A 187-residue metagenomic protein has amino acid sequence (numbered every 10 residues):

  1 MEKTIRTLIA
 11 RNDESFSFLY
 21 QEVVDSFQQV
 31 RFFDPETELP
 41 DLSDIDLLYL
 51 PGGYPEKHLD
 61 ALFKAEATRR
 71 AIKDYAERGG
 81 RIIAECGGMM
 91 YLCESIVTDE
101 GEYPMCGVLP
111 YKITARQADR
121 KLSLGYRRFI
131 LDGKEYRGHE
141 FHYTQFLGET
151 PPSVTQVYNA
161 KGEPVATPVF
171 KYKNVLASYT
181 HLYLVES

Functional and structural regions predicted by a protein language model:
M1-I5, I113-S187: Amide-donor transfer/coupling interface in amidating biosynthetic enzymes
M1-K64, D74, I113-D119, Q145-T150 (+1 more regions): N-terminal beta1-alpha1 cap of cysteine-dependent amidohydrolase-like domains
K3-R6, L42-D44, A76-R78, A84-E85 (+2 more regions): Short gly/pro-enriched beta-turn/loop segments at secondary-structure junctions
R31-F33, A84-E85, S178: General beta-strand structural signal in soluble alpha/beta enzymes
E36-E38, A71-I72, L92, V165-T167: Generic recognition of flexible, low-complexity loop/linker segments
P55-R128: Cysteine-nucleophile active-site neighborhood
